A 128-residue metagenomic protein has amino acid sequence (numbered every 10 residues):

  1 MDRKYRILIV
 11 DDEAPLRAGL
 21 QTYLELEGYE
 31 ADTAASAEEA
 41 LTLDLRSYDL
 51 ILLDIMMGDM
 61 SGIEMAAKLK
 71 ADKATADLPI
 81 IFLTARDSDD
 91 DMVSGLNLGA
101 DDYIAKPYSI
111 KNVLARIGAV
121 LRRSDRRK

Functional and structural regions predicted by a protein language model:
K4, S47-D49, A74-P79: His-Asp phosphorelay/catalytic-motif detector in bacterial-type signaling
D11, D54, T84: Active-site residues of response regulator receiver
A14-D32: Two-component/phosphorelay signaling modules centered on CheY-like receiver
R17, L53, G58, A67 (+3 more regions): The feature encodes the CheY-like receiver
T33-L50: Acidic, metal-coordinating helix/loop segments flanking the phosphotransfer/catalytic sites of two-component signaling
A35-S36, S61-E64: Acidic catalytic/metal-coordinating carboxylates
Y108-L121: C-terminal output helix
